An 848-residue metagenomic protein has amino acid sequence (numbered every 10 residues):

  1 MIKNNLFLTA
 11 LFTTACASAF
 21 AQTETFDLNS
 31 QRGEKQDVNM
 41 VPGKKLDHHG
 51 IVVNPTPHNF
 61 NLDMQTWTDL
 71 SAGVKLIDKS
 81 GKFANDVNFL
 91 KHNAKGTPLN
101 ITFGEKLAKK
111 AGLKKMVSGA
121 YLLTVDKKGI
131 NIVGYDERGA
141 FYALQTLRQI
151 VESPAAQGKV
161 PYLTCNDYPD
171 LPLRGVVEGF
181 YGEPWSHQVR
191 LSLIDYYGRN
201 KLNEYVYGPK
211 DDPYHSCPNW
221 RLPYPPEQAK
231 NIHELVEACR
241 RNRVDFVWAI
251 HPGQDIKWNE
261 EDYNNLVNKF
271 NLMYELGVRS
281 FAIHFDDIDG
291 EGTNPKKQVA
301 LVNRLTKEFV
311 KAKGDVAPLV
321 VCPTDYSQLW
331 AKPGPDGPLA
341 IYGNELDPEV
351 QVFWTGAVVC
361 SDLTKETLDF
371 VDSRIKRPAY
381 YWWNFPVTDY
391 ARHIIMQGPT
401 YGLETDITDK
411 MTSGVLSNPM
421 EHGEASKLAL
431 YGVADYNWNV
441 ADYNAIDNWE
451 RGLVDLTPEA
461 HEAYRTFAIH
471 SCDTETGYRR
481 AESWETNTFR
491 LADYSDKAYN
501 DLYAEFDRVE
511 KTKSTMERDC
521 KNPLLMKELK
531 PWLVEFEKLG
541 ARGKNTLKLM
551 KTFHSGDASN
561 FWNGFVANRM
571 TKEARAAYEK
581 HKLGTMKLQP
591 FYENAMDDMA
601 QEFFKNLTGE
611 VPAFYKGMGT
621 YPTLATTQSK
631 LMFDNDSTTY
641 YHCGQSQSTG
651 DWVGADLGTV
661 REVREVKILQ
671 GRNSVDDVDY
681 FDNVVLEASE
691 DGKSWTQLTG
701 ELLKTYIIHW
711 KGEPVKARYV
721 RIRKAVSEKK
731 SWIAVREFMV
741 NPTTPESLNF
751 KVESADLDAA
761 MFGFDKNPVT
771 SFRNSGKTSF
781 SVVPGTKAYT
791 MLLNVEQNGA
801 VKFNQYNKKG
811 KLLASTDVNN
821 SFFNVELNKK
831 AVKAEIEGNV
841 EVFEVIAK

Functional and structural regions predicted by a protein language model:
M1-L28: Bacterial Sec-dependent N-terminal signal peptides
Q22-K127, A156-C165: Acidic, contiguous N-terminal accessory segments
S30-Q36, V53-T56, A445-K616: C-terminal functional modules
K75, K79-K82, K110, K115-S118 (+3 more regions): Feature activates predominantly on carbohydrate-active enzymes
E152-A155, I288-E450: Catalytic-core regions of glycoside hydrolase
K605-V663, L669-Y680, G692, G700-E701 (+7 more regions): Disordered, acidic Ser/Thr/Pro-rich linker "stalks" and the adjacent N-terminal cap of the next globular domain
I707-Y719, F823-K830: Short, surface-exposed tryptophan/glycine-enriched loops that mediate extracellular molecular recognition
R723-K730, E835-V840: Short beta-strand-plus-loop segments that form exposed binding edges in beta-rich domains
